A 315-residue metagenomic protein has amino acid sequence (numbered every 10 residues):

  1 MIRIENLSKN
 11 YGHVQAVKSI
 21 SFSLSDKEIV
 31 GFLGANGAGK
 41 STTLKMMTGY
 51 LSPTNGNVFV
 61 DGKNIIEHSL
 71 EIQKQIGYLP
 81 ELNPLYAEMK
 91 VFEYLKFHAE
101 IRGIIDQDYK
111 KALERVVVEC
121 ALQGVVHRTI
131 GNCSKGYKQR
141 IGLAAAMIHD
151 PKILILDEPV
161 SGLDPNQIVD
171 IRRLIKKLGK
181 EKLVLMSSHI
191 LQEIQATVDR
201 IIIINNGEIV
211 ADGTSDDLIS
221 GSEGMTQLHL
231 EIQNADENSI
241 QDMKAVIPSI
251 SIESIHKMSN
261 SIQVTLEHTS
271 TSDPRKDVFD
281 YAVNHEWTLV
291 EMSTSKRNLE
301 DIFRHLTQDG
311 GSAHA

Functional and structural regions predicted by a protein language model:
M1-S8, D309-A315: ABC-family P-loop ATPase nucleotide-binding domain
I2-I4, K9-N205, V210-A211: ABC transporter nucleotide-binding domains
S25, Q233, E267-T269: Solvent-exposed residues in well-ordered beta-strands and their adjoining turns, especially edge/terminal strands
Y94, A112, T214, S239 (+2 more regions): Hydrophobic alpha-helical segments typical of transmembrane helices and their membrane-interface/capping positions
A121, S249-I255, T288-S293: A short linear hydrophobic-aromatic micro-motif
R173-T265: ABC transporter nucleotide-binding domain
S270-A315: C-terminal coupling/interaction segments
